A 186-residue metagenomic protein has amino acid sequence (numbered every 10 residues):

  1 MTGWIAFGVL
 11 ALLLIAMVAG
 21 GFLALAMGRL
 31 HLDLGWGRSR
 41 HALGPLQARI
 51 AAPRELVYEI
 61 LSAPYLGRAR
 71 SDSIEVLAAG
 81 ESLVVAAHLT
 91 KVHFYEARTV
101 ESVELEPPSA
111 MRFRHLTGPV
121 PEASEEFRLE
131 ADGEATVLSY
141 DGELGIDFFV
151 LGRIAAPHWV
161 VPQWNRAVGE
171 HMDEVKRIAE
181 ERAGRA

Functional and structural regions predicted by a protein language model:
M1-I5, Y95: Structural motif marking the loop-to-transmembrane transition
G3, R114-E170, V175-R177: Beta-strand/loop substructures that line and gate deep hydrophobic ligand-binding cavities in soluble
W4-S82: Hydrophobic ligand-binding cavity/cleft-lining segments
A16-L25, A86-V92, R128-D141: Phosphate-binding glycine-rich loops and adjacent basic patches that engage nucleotide phosphates, nucleic-acid
M27-H31, V100-E101, S139-Y140, D147: Short, flexible segments with low predicted structural confidence
G37-R40, K91-R98, A156-E170: Low-complexity, charge- and small-residue-enriched intrinsically disordered regions
R49, S62-S124, V137, E170-A186: Glycine-rich portal/gate segments that line the openings of hydrophobic small-molecule binding cavities
